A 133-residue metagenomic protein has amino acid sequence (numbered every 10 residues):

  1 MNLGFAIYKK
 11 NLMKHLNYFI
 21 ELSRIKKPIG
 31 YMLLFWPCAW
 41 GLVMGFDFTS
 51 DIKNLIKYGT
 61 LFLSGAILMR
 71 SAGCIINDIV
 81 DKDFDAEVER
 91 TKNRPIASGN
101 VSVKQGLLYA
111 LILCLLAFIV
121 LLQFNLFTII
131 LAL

Functional and structural regions predicted by a protein language model:
F5-Y8, L12-N17, C74-V101: Cytosolic, membrane-interface loops and tails of multi-pass inner-membrane proteins
N17, I29-L33, K53, K57-L61 (+2 more regions): Alpha-helical transmembrane segments of integral membrane proteins
N17-G30, N100: Membrane interfacial helix-start motif at the N-side
I25-M44: The first (N-terminal) embedded transmembrane alpha-helix
G41-N54: Short, hydrophobic transmembrane alpha-helix segments
S64, K82, A86-L133: Multi-pass membrane catalytic core of lipid/isoprenoid biosynthesis enzymes
